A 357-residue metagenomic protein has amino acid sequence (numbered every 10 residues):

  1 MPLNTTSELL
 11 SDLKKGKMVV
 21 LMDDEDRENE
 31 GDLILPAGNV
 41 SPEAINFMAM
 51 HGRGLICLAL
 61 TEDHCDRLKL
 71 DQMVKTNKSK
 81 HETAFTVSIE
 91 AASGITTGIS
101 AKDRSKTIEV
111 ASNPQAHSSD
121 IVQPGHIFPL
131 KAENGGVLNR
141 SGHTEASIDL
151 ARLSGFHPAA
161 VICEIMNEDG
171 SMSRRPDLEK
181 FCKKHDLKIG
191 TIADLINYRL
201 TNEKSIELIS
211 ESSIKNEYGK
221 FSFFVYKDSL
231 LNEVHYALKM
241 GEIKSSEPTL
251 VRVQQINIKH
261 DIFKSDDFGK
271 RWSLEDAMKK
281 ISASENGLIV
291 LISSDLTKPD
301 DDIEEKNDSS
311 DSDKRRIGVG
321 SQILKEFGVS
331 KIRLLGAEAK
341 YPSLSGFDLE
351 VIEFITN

Functional and structural regions predicted by a protein language model:
M1-N357: Catalytic domains of riboflavin
